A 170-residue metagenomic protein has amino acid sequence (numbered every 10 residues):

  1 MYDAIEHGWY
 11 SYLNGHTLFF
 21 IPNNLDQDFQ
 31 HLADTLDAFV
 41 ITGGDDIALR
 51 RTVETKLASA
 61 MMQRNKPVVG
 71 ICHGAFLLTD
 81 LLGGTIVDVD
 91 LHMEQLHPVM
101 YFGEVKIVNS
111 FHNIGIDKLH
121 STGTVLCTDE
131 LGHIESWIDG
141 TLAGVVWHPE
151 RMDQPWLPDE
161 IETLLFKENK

Functional and structural regions predicted by a protein language model:
M1-H73, L81, V87, H92-E94 (+4 more regions): N-terminal beta1-alpha1 cap of cysteine-dependent amidohydrolase-like domains
G74, H112: A generic "binding-loop/recognition-motif" signal
D88-S110: An acidic, glycine-rich "communication" segment
P98, I134-S136, G144: Conserved hydrophobic/aromatic beta-strand scaffold that supports enzyme active sites
I107-V108, A143-H148: Active-site-proximal beta-strand elements of phosphoester/diester hydrolases
N109, G115-K118: Substrate-binding strand-loop-helix patch in Rossmann-like NAD(P)-dependent oxidoreductase/epimerase domains
